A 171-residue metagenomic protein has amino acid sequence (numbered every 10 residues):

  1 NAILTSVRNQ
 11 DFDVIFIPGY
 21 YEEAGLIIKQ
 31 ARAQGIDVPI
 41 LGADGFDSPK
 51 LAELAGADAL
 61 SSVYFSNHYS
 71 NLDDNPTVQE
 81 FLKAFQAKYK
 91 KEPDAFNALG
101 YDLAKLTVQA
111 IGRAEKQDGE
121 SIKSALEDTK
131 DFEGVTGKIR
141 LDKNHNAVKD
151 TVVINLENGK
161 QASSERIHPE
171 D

Functional and structural regions predicted by a protein language model:
N1-D171: Extracytosolic ligand-binding ectodomains
